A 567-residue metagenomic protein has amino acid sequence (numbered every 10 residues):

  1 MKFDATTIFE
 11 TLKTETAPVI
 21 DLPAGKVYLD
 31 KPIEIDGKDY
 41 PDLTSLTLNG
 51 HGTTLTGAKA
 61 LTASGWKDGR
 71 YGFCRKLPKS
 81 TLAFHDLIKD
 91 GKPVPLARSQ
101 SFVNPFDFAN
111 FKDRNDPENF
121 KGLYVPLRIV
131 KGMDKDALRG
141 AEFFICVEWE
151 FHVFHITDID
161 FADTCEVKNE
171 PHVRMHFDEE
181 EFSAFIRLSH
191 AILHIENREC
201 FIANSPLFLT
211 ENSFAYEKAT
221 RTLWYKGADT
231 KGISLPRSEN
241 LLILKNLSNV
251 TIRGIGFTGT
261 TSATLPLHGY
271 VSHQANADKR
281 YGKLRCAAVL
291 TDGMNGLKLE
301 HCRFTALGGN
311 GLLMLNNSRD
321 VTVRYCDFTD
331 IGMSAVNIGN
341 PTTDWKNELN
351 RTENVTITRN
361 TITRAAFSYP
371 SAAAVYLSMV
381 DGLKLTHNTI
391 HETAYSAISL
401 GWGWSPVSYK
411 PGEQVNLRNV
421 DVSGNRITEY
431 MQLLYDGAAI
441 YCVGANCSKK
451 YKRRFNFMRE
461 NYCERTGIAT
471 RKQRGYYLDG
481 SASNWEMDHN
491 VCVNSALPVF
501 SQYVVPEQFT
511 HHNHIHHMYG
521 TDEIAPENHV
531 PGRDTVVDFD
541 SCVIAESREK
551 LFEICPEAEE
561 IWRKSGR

Functional and structural regions predicted by a protein language model:
K2-G293, L297-K298, R303, D344-K346 (+1 more regions): Extracellular polysaccharide-degrading/modifying enzymes targeting complex plant/algal/animal polysaccharides
T16, P23, L29, D42-T44 (+24 more regions): Repetitive beta-strand solenoid architecture
D21, Y28, E34, T47-N49 (+19 more regions): Extracellular beta-strand solenoid repeats
G25, P32-E34, A60, S99 (+14 more regions): An acidic- and aromatic-residue-enriched active-site/binding cleft used to recognize and process polar
K31-P32, T261-L267, C286, G308-M314 (+10 more regions): Short glycine/acidic-rich loop motifs that flank beta-strands on beta-rich extracellular proteins
S101, A263, K472-R567: Extracellular beta-rich repeat passengers
E180-I195, K226-L247, T260, K283 (+8 more regions): Beta-propeller domains
S248-G259, N295-G309, R319-M333, K346-A366 (+6 more regions): Right-handed parallel beta-helix
